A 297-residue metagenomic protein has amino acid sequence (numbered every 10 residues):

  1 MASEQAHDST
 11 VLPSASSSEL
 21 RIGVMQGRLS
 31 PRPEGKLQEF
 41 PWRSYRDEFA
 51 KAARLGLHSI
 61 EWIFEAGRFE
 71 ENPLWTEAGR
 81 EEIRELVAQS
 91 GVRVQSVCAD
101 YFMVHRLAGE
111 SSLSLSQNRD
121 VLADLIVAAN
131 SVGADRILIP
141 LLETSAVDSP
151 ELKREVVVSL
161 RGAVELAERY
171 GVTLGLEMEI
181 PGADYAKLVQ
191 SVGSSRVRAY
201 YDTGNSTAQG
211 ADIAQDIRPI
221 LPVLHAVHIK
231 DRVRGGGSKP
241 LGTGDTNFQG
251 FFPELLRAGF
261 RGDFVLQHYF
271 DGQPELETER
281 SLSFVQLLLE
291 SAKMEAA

Functional and structural regions predicted by a protein language model:
M1-I126, N130, E168, A186 (+2 more regions): N-terminal pre-domain/capping segments
S17, S30, E34-G35, S59 (+2 more regions): Acidic/histidine-rich catalytic cores of soluble enzymes
L57, A134, L224, F260-R261: A structural motif
W75-E81, L115, R119-L122, P150-L160 (+3 more regions): Charged helix-capping and loop-helix junction motifs
A129-S149, E179: Active-site groove signature of glycoside hydrolases
G244, Q249-A258, D263-F264: H/E-rich (His + Asp/Glu) clusters that bind or coordinate divalent metals
V265-L276: A short, acidic, flexible beta-alpha connecting loop/helix-capping segment that sits on the rim of active
